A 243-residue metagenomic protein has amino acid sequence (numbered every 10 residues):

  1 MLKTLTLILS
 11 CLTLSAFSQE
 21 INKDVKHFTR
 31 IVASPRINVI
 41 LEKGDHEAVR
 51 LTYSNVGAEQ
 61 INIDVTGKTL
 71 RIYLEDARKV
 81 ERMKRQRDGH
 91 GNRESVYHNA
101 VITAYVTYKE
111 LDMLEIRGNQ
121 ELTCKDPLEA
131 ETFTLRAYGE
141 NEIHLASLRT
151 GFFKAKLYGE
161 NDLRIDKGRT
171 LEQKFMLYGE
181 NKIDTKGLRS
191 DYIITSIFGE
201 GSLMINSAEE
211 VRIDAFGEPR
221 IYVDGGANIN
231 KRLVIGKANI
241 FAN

Functional and structural regions predicted by a protein language model:
M1-K23: Bacterial Sec-dependent N-terminal signal peptides
L5, G118, V234-A238: Glycine-centered small-residue hotspots that permit tight backbone geometry or close packing
Q19-R117, E121-R136, S147-K156, D166-Q173 (+1 more regions): Acidic (Asp/Glu) and glycine-rich low-complexity loops/linkers that are typically intrinsically disordered
L163-N243: Short, surface-exposed interaction patches in beta-rich subdomains that mediate adhesion/assembly near membranes
